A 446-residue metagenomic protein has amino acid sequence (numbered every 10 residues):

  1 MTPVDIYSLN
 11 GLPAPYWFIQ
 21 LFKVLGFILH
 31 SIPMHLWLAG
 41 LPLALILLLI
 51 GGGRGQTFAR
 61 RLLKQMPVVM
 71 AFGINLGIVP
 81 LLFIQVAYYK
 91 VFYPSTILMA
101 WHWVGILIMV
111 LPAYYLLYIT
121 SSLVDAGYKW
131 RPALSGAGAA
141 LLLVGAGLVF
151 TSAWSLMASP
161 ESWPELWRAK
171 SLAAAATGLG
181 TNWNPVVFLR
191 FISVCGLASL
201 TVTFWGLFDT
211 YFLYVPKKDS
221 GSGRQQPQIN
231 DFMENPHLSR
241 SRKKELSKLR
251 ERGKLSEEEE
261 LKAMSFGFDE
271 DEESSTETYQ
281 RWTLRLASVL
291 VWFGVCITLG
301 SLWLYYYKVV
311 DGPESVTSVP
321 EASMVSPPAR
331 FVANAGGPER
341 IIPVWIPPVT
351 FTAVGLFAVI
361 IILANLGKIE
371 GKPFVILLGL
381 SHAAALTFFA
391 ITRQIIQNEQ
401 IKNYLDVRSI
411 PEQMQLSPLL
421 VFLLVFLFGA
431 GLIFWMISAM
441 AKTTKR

Functional and structural regions predicted by a protein language model:
M1-M70: N-terminal signal-anchor module of multipass membrane proteins
L9, P15, L179, V319-G336 (+1 more regions): Short, membrane-exposed interhelical loops at transmembrane-helix boundaries
Q20-S31, S95-I106, A173-C195, R330-P347 (+1 more regions): Short aromatic-rich membrane-water interface segments that cap or initiate transmembrane helices in multi-pass membrane
M34-A44, G105-T120, I192-D209, P348-I361 (+1 more regions): Hydrophobic cores of alpha-helical transmembrane segments in multi-pass inner/ER membrane proteins, independent
T57-R61, V215-R285, R446: Membrane-interfacial, low-structure loops and terminal tails that flank and connect transmembrane helices in multi-pass
T57-V68, G127-A146, Q280-W292, I369-S381: Alpha-helical transmembrane segments and their helix-start/interface "positive-inside/aromatic belt" motifs in integral
V68-G138, L299-V349, Q397, I401: Membrane-interface helix-loop-helix modules in multi-pass inner-membrane proteins
F92-G105, L111-V194: Membrane-interface helix-loop-helix junctions at boundaries between adjacent transmembrane segments
